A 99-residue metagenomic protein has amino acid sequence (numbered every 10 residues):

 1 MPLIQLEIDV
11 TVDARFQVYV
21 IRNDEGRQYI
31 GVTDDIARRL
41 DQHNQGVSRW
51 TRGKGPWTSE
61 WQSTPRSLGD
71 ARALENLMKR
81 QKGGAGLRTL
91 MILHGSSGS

Functional and structural regions predicted by a protein language model:
M1-R49, G53-T58, Q62-G84, I92-S99: GIY-YIG nuclease catalytic motif and its immediate N-terminal context
